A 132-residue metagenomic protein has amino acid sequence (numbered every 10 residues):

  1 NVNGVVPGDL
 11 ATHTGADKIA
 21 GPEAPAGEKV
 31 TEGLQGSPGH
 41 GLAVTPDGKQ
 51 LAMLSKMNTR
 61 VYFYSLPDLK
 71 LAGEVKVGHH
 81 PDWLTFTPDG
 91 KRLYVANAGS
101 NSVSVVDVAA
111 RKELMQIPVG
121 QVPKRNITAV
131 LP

Functional and structural regions predicted by a protein language model:
N1-P132: Predominantly soluble domains enriched in secretory-pathway, periplasmic, or organellar proteins
